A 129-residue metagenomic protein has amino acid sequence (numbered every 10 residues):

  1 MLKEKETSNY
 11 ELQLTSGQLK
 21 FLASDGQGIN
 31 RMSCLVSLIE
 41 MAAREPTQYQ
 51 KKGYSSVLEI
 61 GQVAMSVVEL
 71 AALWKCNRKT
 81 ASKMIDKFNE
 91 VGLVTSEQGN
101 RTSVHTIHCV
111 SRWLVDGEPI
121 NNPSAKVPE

Functional and structural regions predicted by a protein language model:
M1-V68: Short recognition helix of helix-turn-helix/winged-helix DNA-binding domains
L2-E4, S82, E90, V127: Intrinsically disordered, low-complexity regulatory segments of kinases
L19, R101, R112-L114: Generic "edge-of-domain/loop-turn" microfeature
E40, R44, E90-V94, R112-D116: Alpha-helix capping at helix-to-loop junctions
E45-T106: Winged helix-turn-helix DNA-binding recognition segment
S111-E129: Short, amphipathic alpha-helical interaction segments positioned at domain boundaries
